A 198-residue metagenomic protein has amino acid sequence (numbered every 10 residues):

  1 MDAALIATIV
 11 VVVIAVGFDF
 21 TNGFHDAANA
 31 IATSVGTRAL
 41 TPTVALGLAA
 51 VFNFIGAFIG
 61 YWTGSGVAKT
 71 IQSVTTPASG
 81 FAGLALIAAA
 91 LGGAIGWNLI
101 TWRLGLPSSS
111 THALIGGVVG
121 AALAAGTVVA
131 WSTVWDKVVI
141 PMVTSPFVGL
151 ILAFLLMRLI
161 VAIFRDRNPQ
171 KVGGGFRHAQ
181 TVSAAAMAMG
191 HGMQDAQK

Functional and structural regions predicted by a protein language model:
M1-K198: Alpha-helical transmembrane segments and immediately membrane-proximal extracytoplasmic
